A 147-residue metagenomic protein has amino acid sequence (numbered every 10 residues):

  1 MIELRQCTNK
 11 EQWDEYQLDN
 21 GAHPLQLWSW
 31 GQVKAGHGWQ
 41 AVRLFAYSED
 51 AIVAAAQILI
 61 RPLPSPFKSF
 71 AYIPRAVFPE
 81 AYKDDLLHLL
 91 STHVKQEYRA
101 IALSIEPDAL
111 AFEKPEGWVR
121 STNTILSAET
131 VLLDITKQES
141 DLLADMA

Functional and structural regions predicted by a protein language model:
M1-K10, G117-A147: Acyltransferase donor/substrate-recognition loop-hinge adjacent to the catalytic core
R5, L59, P74, S104 (+1 more regions): Residues in well-ordered beta-strands of folded domains
K10-E11, W28, A81-H88, S140-A144: Generic alpha-helical secondary structure signal
D14-S29: Conserved GNAT-fold acetyl-CoA-binding loop/helix
Y16-N20, A71-F78, I105: Short N-terminal helix-initiation segments at or just after the protein's N-terminus
Y16-Q17, E113, M146: A generic structural signal for nonpolar/aromatic side chains embedded in well-ordered alpha-helices
G31-A100, R120: Conserved donor-binding loop and adjoining core beta-sheet/short helix segment in diverse acyl/aminoacyl transferases
Y82-D134: Non-catalytic accessory segments adjacent to catalytic cores
